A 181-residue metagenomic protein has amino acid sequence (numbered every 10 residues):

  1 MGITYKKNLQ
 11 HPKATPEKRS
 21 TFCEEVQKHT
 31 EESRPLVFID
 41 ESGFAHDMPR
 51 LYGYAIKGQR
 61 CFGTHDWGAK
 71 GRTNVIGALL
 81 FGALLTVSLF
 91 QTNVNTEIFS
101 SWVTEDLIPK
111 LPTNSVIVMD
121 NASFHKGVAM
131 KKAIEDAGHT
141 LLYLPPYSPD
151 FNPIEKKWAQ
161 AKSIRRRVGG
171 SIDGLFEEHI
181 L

Functional and structural regions predicted by a protein language model:
M1-L181: Short functional hotspots at interaction and active-site rims
